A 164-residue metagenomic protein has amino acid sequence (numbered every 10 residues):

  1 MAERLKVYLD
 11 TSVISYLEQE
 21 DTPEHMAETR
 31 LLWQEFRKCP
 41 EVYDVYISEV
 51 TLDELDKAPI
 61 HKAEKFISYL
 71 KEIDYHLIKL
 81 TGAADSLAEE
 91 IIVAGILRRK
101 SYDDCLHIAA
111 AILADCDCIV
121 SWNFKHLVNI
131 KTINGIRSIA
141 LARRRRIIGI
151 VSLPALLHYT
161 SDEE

Functional and structural regions predicted by a protein language model:
M1-I47, D56-S68, V93-R99, I133-I136 (+1 more regions): Short, well-structured N-terminal submotif of metal-dependent ribonuclease cores
K6, D44, I119, I148-G149: A residue-level structural signature of the nucleotidyltransferase/glycosyltransferase Rossmann-like core
E41-D44, I73-H76, D117: Short active-site oxyanion
V50-L52: Early exported N-terminus immediately downstream of N-terminal targeting peptides
K65-Y69, H76-K79, S152: Extended, non-globular alpha-helical segments
H76-N134, L157, D162: Active-site neighborhoods of divalent-metal-dependent phosphate/nucleic-acid chemistry enzymes
V128-I148: C-terminal end-helix/capping segment
R144-E164: Short, C-terminally biased terminal segments at protein or domain edges
